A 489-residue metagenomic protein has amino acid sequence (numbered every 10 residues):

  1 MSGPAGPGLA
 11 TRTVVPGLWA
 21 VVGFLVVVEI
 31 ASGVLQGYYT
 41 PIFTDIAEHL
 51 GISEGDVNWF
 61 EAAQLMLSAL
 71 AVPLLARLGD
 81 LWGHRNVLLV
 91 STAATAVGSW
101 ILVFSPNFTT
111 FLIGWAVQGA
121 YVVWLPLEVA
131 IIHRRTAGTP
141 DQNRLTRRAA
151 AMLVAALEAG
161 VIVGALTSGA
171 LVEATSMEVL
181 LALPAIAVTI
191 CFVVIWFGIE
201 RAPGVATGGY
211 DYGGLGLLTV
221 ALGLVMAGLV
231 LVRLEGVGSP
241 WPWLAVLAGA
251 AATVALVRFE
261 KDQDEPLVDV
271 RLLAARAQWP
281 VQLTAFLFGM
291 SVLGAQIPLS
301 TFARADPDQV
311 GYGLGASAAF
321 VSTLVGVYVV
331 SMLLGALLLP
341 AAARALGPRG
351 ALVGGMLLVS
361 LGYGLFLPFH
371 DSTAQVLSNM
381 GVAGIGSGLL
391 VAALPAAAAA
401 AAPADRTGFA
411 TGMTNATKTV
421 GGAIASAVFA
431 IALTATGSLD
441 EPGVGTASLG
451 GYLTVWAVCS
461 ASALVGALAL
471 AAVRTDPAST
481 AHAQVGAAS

Functional and structural regions predicted by a protein language model:
M1-G17, A471-S489: Intrinsic disorder in cytosolic terminal tails and internal cytosolic loops of multi-pass membrane transporters
G17-G33, Y39-F43, G98, L267-S438 (+2 more regions): 12-transmembrane solute porter fold
T40-L70, F108-T110, A316-T323: Extracellular/periplasmic helix-loop-helix junction of adjacent transmembrane segments in MFS-like secondary
D45, P73-R77, L81, A170 (+1 more regions): Membrane-interface helix termini in secondary transporters
E54-G55, P140-L153, A318, A402-T414: Loop-to-transmembrane helix entry/capping segments in MFS-fold secondary transporters and related SLC/MFSD carriers
A62-R77, V123-A130, G326-L338: Central cavity-lining transmembrane alpha-helices of secondary-active solute carriers, predominantly the Major
D80-Y212: Helix-loop-helix hairpins in multi-pass membrane proteins, especially solute transporters
L157, E173-L283, S291: Hydrophobic transmembrane-helix bundles of small-molecule transporters
